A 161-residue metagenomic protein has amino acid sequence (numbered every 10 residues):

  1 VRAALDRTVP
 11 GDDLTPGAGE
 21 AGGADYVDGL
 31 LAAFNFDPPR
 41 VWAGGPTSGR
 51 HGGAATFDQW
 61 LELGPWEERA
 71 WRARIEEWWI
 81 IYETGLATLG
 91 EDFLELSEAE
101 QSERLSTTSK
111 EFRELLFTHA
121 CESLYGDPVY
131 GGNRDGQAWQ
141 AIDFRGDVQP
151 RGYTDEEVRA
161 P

Functional and structural regions predicted by a protein language model:
V1, L5-L115: Flexible, low-complexity segments enriched for small/polar residues
T108-P161: Long, amphipathic alpha-helical surface segments
